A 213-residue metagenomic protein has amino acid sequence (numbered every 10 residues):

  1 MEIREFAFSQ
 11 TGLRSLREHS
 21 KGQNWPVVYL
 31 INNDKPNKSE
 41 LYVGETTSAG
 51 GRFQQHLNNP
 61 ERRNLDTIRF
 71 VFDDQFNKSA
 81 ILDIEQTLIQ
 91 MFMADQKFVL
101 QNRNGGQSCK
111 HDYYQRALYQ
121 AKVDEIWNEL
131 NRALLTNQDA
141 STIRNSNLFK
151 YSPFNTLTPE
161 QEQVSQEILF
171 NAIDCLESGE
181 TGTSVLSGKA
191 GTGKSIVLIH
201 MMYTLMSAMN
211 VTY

Functional and structural regions predicted by a protein language model:
M1-G51, Q55, S79: GIY-YIG nuclease catalytic motif and its immediate N-terminal context
A49-L135: Structure-specific nucleic-acid interaction/processing domains
D139-T158: Conserved adenine-nucleotide phosphate-binding loops and their immediately adjacent elements
P153-G182: N-terminal pre-P-loop "Q-motif" helix
L186: Hydrophobic anchor at the beta1->P-loop junction of P-loop NTPases
A190-G191: Walker A (P-loop) phosphate-binding loop of P-loop NTPases
K194: Conserved lysine of the Walker
V197, M201: Hydrophobic positions on the alpha1 helix immediately C-terminal to the Walker A/P-loop
